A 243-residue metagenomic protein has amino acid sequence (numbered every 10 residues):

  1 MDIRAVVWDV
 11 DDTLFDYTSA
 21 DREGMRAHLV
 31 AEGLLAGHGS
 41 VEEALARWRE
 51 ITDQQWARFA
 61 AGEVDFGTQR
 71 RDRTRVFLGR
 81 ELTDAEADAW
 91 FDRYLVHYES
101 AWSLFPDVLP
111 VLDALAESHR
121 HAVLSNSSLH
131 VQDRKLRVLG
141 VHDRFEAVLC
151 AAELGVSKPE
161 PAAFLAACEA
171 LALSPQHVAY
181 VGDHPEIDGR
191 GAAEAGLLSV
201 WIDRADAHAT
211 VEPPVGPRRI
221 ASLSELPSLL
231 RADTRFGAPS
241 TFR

Functional and structural regions predicted by a protein language model:
M1-V6, S19, A85, L109 (+3 more regions): Asp-based, Mg2+/Mn2+-dependent phosphohydrolase catalytic module
D2-V10, L14-P106: N-terminal helical cap/lid subdomain that shapes the substrate entry/recognition surface in HAD-like hydrolases
